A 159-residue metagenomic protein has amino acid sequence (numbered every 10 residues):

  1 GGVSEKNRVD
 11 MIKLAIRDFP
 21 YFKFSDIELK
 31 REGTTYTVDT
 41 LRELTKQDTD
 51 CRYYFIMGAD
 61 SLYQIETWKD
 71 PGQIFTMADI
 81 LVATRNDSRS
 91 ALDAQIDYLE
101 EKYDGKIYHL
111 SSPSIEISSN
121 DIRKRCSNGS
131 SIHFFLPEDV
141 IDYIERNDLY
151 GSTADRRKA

Functional and structural regions predicted by a protein language model:
G1-A159: Nucleotidyltransferase catalytic core that binds NTPs
